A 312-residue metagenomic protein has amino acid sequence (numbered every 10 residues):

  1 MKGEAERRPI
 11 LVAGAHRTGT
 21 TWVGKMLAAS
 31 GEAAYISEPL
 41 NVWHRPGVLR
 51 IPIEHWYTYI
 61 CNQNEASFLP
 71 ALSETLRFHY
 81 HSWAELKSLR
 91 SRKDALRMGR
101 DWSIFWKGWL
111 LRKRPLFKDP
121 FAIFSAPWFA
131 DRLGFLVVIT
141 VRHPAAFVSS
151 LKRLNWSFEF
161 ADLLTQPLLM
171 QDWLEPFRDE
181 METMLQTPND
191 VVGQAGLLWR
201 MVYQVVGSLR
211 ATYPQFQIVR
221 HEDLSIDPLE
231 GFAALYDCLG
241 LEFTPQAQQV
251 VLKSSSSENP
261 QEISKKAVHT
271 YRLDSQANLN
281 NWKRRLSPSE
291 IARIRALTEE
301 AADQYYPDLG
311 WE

Functional and structural regions predicted by a protein language model:
M1-L11, H16, L154, A161 (+3 more regions): PAPS-dependent sulfotransferases, especially Golgi type II membrane carbohydrate sulfotransferases
I10, A34, L136-I139, Q217-V219: Hydrophobic/aromatic beta-strand patches that form the interior of the parallel beta-sheet core in alpha/beta enzyme
A13-G14, F117-P120, V141-R142, H221: Short His-Asn-centered micro-motif
T21-A33: A conserved segment at the C-terminal end of the G1
G24, V42-R45, F124-A126, A145-S150 (+3 more regions): Short catalytic/ligand-binding loop motif for oxyanion handling, primarily in non-cytosolic enzymes, centered on
A34-F117, I123, F160-T187, S275: PAPS-dependent sulfation machinery
K118-D119, R132-R153: Conserved phosphate-donor/acceptor-positioning beta-strand/loop module used by diverse small-molecule
